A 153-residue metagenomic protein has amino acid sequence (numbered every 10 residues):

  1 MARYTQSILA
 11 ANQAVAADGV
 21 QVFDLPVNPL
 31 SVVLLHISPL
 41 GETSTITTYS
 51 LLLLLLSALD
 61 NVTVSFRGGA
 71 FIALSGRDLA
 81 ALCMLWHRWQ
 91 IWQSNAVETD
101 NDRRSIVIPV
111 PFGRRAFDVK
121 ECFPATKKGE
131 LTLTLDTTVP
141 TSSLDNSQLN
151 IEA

Functional and structural regions predicted by a protein language model:
M1-A153: Short, low-complexity Pro/Thr/Gly
